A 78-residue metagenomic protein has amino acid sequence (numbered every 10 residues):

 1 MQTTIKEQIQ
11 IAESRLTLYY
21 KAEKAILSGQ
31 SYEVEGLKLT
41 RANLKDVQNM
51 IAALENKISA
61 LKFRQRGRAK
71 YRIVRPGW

Functional and structural regions predicted by a protein language model:
M1-W78: Extended, charge-rich alpha-helical interface modules
